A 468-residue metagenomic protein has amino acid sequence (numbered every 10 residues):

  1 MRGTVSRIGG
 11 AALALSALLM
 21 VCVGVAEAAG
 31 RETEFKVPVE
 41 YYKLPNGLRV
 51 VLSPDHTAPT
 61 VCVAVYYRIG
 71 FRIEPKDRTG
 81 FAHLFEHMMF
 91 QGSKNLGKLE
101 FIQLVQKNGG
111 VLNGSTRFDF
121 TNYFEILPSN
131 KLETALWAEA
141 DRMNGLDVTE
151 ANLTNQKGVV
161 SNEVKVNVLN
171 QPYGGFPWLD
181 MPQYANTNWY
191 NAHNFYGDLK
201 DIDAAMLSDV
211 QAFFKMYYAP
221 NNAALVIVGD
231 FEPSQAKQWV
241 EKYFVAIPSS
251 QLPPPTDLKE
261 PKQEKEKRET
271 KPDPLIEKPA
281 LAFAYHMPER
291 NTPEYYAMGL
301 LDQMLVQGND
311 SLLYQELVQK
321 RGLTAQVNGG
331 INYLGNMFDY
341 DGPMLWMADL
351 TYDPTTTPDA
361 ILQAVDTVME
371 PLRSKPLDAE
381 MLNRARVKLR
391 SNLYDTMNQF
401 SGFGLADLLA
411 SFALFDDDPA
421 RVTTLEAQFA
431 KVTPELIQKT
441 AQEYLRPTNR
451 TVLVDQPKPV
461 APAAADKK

Functional and structural regions predicted by a protein language model:
M1-R7: N-terminal secretory signal peptides that target proteins for export/translocation
A11-V23: Bacterial N-terminal signal peptides
A29-Y41, D180-A223, P255-E260, E289-N291 (+3 more regions): Histidine-acidic residue clusters that define the catalytic metal-binding segment of zinc metallopeptidase domains
R31-A58: N- or domain-start disorder-to-order transition segments that initiate the globular core
V51-S53, A58-K76, G80-L84, K98-M143 (+6 more regions): M16 family metallopeptidases and their MPP-like homologs
F81-M89, L301: Active-site His/Glu-centered metal-binding helix of metallohydrolases
E150, K157-G158, V166, D209-Y243 (+1 more regions): Non-catalytic, conformational "gating/processing" segments within enzyme and secreted inhibitor domains
Q183, L252-L312, E316, F338 (+1 more regions): His/Glu-based metal-binding/catalytic segments typifying zinc-dependent metallopeptidases
